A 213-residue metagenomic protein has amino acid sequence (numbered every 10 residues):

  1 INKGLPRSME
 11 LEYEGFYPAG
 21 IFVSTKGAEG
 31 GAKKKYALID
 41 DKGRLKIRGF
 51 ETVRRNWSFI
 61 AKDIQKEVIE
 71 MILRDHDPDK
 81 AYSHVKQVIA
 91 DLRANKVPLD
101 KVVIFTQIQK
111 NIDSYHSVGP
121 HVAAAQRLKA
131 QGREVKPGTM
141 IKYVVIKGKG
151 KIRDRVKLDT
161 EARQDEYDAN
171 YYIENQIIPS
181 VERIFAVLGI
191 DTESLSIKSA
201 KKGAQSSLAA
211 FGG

Functional and structural regions predicted by a protein language model:
I1-G213: DNA-dependent DNA polymerase catalytic subunits
